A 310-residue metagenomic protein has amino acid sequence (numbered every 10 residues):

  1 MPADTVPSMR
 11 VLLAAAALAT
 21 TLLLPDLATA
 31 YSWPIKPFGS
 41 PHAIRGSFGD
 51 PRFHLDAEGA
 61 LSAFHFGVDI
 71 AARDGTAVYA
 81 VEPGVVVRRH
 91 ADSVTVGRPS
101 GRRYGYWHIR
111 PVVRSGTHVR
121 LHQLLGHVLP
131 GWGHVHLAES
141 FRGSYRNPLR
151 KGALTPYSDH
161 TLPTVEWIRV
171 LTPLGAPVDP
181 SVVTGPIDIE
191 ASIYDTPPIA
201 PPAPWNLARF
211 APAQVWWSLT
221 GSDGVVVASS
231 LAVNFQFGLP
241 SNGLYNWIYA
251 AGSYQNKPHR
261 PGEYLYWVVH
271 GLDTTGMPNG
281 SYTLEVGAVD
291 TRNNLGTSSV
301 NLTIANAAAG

Functional and structural regions predicted by a protein language model:
P2-L13: Bacterial N-terminal signal peptides that target proteins for export
A14-P25: Bacterial N-terminal signal peptides
D26-V94, P99, R120-L124, P130-V135 (+2 more regions): Surface-exposed, glycine-biased beta-strand/turn segments
A77, R103-G105, H118, T297-N301: Well-ordered beta-strand positions in beta-sheet-rich domains
D92-G97, R103, V113, V300-N301: Secretory N-termini
R102-R110, N147: A short macromolecule-binding patch
R110-Q123: Acidic, glycine-anchored pre-beta loop/turn
S158, P163, P173-A308: Long, low-complexity serine/threonine/glycine- and acidic-rich segments characteristic of extracellular
